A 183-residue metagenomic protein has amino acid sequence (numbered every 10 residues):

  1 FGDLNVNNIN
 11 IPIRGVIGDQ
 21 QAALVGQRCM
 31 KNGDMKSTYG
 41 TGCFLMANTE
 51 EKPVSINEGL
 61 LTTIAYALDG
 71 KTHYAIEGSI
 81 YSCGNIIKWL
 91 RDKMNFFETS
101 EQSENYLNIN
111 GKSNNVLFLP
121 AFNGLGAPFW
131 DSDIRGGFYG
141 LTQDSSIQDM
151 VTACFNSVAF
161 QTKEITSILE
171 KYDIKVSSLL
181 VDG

Functional and structural regions predicted by a protein language model:
G2-D182: Active-site core segments that coordinate phosphate-bearing ligands/cofactors across diverse enzyme families
